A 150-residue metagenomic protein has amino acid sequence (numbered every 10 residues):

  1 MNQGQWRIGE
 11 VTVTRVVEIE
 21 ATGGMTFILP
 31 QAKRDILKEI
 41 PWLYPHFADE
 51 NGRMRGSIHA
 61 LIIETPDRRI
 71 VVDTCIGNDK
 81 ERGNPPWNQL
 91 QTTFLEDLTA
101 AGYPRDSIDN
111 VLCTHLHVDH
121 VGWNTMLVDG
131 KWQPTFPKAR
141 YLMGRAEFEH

Functional and structural regions predicted by a protein language model:
M1-T99, S107-N110: Metallo-beta-lactamase
R69, C75-H150: Active-site HxH/HxHxD metal-binding segment of metal-dependent hydrolases
